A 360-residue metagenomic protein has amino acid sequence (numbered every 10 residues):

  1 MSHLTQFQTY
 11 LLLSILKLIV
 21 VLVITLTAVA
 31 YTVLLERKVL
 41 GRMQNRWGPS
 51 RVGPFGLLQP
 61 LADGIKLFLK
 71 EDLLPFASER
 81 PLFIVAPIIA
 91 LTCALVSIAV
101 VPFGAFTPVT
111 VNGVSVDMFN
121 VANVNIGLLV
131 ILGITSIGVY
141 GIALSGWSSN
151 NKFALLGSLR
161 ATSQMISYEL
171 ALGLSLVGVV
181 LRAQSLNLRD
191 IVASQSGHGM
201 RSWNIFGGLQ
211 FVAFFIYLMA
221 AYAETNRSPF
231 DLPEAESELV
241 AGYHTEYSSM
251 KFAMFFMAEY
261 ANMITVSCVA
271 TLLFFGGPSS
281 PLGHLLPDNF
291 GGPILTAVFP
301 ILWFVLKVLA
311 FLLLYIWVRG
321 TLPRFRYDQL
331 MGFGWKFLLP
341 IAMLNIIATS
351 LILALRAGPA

Functional and structural regions predicted by a protein language model:
M1-A360: Selective transmembrane helix interface/packing segments
